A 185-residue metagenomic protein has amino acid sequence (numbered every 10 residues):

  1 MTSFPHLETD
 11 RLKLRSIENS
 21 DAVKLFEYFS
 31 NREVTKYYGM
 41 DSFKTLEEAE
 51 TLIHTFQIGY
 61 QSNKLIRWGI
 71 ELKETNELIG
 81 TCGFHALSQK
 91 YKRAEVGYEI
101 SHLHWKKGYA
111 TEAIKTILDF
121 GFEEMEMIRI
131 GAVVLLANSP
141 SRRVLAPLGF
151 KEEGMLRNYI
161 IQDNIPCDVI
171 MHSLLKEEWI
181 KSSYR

Functional and structural regions predicted by a protein language model:
M1-T35, H54, R67, E71-R185: Acyl-donor (CoA/ACP) binding surface of acyl/acetyltransferases
F29, Y38, Y60-Q61: Hydrophobic residues in alpha-helical segments
T35-F43: A short gly/proline-enriched turn/hairpin at secondary-structure junctions
S42-N63: Active-site rim helix/loop that mediates acceptor-substrate recognition in acyltransferases
